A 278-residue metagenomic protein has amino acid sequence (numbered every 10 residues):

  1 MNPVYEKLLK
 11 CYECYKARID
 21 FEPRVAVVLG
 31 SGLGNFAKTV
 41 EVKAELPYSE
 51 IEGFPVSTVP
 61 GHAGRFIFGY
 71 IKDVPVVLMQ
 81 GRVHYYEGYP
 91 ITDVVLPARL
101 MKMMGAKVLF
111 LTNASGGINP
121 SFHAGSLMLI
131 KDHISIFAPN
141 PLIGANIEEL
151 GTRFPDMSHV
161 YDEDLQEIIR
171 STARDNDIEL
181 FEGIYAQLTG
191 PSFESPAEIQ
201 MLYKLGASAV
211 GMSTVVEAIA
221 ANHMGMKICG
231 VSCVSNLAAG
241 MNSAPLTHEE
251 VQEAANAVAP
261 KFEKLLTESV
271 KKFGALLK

Functional and structural regions predicted by a protein language model:
M1-M157: Metabolite-binding pocket within alpha/beta catalytic cores that recognizes anionic/polar moieties
K102-G105, Y203, N222: Non-catalytic positions within long, well-ordered alpha-helices that form the structural scaffold/packing of enzyme
K107-V108, S208, K227: Short acidic/polar active-site loop segments enriched in Thr and Asp
L150-Y161, A173, Q187, I199 (+1 more regions): Polyanion-binding loop/helix "lid" in catalytic or ligand-binding cores
Q166, S171-S208, L266, F273-L277: Active-site/ligand-binding-proximal alpha/beta "capping" segment
M212-E250: Zn-dependent metallopeptidase/amidohydrolase metal-coordination segment
A239-K278: His/Asp/Glu-rich mid-to-C-terminal helical/loop segments that flank catalytic regions of hydrolases
